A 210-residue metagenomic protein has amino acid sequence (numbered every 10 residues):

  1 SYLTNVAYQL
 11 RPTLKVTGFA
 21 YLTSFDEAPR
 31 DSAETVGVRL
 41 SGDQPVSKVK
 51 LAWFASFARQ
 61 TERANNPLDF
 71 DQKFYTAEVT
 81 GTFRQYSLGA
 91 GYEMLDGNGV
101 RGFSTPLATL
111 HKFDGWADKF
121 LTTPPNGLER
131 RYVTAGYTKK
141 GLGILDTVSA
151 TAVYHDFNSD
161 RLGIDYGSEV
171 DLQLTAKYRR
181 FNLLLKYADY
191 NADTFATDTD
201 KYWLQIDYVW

Functional and structural regions predicted by a protein language model:
S1-V100, R131-V133, Y137-Q173, K177 (+2 more regions): Signature for the C-terminal beta-barrel architecture of outer-membrane proteins
G97, L110-F113: C-terminal, non-catalytic macromolecule-binding modules
A108, Y190: Beta-strand-rich ligand-recognition modules
D114-T122: Extracytoplasmic loops and strand-loop junctions of Gram-negative outer membrane beta-barrel proteins
A196-K201, Q205-V209: C-terminal beta-signal and terminal closure region of outer-membrane beta-barrel proteins
